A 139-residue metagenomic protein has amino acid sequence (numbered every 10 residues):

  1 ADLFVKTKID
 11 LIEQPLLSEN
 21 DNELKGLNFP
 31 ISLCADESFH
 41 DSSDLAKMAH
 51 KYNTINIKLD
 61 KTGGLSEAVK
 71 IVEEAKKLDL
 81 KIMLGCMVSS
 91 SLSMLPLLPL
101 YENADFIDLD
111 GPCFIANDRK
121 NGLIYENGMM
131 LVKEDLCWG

Functional and structural regions predicted by a protein language model:
D2-D10, N28-L33, A49-N56, E74-K81 (+1 more regions): Glycine-enriched alpha-helix->loop->beta-strand junction motifs that scaffold or abut catalytic
T7-N20, I31-D41, N53-G64: Catalytic beta/alpha-barrel core
E13-P15, S38-D41, D60-G64, M83-C86 (+2 more regions): Short, surface-exposed, polar/charged, turn-prone segments marking secondary-structure boundaries
L16-N28, S42-D44, G63-E74, S93: Active-site-adjacent beta->alpha loops and helix N-cap segments on the catalytic face of soluble alpha/beta enzymes
N28, L59-K61, V69-M87, N127-L136: P-loop/Walker A phosphate-binding loop and immediately adjacent motor/lid segment at beta-alpha junctions
S66, K77, N117: Histidine-acidic metal/acid-base catalytic patches
M87-G139: Flexible C-terminal active-site loop/helix
